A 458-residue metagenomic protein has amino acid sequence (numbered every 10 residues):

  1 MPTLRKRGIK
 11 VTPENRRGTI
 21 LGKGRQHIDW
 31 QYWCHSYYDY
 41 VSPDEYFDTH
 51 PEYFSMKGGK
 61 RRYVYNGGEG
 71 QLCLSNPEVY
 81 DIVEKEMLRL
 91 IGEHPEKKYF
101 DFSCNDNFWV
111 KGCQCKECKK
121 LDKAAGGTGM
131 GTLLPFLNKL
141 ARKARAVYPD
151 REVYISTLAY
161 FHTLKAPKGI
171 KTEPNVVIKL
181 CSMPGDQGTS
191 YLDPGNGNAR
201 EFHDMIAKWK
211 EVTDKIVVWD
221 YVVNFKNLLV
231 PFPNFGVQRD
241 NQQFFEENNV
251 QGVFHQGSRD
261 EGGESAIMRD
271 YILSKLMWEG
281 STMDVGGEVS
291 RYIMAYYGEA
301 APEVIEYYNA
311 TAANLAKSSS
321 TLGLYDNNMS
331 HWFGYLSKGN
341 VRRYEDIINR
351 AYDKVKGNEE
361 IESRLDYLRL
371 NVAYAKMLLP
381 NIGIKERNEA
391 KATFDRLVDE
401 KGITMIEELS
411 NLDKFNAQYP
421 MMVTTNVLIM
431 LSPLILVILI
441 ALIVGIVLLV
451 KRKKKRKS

Functional and structural regions predicted by a protein language model:
M1-S103, N107-T132, P149, A207-K210 (+1 more regions): Feature activates predominantly on carbohydrate-active enzymes
S75-D81, R89, G197-P302, E306: Structured mid-domain segments that build the active-site/substrate or prosthetic-cofactor binding neighborhood
V83, F102, A144, I178 (+2 more regions): Conserved, mostly hydrophobic/aromatic
L121-K139, E173-L192, F245, K275-M283: Acidic, His- and aromatic-enriched active-site or binding-groove loops in soluble protein domains that engage sugars
P135-K165, I216-K226, V253-Q256: Aromatic-lined carbohydrate-recognition surfaces of secreted/lumenal glycan-active proteins
I155-P184, L229-V237, G262-D270: Substrate-binding cleft/loops of secretory-pathway carbohydrate-active enzymes
L276-I429: Catalytic domains of carbohydrate-active enzymes that cleave complex glycans
I443-S458: C-terminal membrane-anchoring or membrane-association module
